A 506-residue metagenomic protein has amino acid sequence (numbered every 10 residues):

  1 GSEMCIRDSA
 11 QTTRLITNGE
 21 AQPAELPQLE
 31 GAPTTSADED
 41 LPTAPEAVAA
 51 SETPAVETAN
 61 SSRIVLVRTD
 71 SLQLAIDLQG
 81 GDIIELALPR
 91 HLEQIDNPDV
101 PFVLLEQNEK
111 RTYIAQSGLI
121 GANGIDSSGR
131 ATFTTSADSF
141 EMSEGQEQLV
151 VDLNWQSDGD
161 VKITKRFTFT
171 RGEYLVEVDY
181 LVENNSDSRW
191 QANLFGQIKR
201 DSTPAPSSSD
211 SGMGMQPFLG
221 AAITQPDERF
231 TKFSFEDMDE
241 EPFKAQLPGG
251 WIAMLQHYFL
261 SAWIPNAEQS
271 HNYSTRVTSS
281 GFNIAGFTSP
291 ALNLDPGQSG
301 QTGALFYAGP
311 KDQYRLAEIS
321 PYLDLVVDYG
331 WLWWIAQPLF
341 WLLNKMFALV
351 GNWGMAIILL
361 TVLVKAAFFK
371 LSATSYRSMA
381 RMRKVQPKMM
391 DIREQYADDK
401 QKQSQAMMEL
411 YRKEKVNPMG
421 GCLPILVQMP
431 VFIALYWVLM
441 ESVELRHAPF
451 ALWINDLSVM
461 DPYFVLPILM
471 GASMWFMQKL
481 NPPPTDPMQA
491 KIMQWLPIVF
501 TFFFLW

Functional and structural regions predicted by a protein language model:
G1-I6: Short, small-residue-biased leader/transition segments that mark boundaries at the very start of proteins
S9-D99: Juxtamembrane extramembrane loops of integral membrane proteins
A59, I64-L325: Soluble non-transmembrane domains of integral membrane proteins
V161, G297, A367-I433, W475-W506: Membrane-interface amphipathic helices and adjacent TM-edge segments
N283, G303, Y307-A356, A448-L466: Interfacial loop/helix-cap signal at membrane boundaries in integral membrane proteins
D328-R383, P387-M390, L423-V427: Core alpha-helical transmembrane segments of integral membrane proteins
L435-P497, L505-W506: Long, His/Glu/Asp-enriched segments that create or flank divalent metal/ion-associated functional microenvironments
